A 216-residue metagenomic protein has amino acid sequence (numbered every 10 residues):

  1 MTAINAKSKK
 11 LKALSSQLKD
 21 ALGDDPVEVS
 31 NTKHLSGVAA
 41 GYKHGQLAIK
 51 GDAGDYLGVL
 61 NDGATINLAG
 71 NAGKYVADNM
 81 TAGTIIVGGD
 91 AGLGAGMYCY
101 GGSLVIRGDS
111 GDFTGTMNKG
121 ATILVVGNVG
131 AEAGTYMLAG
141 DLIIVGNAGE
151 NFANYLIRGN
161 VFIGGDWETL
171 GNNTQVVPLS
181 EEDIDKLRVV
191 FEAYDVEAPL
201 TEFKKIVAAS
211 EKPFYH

Functional and structural regions predicted by a protein language model:
M1-H44, R107, V126, A131-E132 (+1 more regions): Intrinsically disordered, low-complexity terminal regions
D20-D24, S36-G45, Y56-A64, V76-A82 (+3 more regions): Beta-strand repeat architectures
S30, K50-D52, V59-L60, A69-N71 (+10 more regions): Feature marks extracellular polysaccharide-active and adherence modules
L47, I66-L68, I85, L104 (+3 more regions): All-beta strand scaffolds that present successive hydrophobic residues in beta-strands
G54, G73-K74, G92, G130 (+1 more regions): Leucine-rich repeat
